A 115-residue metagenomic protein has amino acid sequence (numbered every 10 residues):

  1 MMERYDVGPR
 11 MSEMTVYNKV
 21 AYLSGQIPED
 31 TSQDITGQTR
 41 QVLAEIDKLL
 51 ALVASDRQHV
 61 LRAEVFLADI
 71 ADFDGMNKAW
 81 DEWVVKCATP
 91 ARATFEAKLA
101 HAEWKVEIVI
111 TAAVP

Functional and structural regions predicted by a protein language model:
M1-L61, L67-P115: N-terminal presequence-like segments and the immediate start of the first folded domain
